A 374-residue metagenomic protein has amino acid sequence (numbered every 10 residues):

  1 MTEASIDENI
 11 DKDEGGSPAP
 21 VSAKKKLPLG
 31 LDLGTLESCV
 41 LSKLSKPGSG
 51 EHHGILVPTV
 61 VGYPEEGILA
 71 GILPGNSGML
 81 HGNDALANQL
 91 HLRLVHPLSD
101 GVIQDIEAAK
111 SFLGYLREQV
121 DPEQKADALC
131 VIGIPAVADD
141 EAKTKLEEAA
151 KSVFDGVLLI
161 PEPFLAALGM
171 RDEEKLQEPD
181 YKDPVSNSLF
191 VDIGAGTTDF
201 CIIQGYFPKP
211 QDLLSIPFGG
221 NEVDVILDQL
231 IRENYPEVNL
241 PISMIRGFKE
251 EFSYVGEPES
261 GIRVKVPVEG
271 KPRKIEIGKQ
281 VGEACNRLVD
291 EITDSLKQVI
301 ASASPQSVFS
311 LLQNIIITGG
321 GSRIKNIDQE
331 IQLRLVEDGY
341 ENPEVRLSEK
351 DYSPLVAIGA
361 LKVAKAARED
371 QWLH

Functional and structural regions predicted by a protein language model:
M1-H53, P64-G67, D84-F190, I203-R287 (+3 more regions): Nucleotide/phosphate-binding catalytic cleft detector across ATP-hydrolyzing and phosphate-transferring enzymes
P58, G359: Short hydrophobic/aromatic beta-strand or adjacent loop that forms the aromatic wall/cage of a ligand/substrate-binding
T59-P64, A70: N-terminal low-complexity or amphipathic/hydrophobic leaders
I68-N83: N-terminal structural subdomain of ketosynthase/condensing enzymes
I193-A195: C-terminal, charged low-complexity interaction regions
D199-C201: A structural feature that tracks compact, well-ordered secondary-structure segments with a strong bias toward
D294: Periplasmic peptidoglycan-binding/anchoring modules of Gram-negative envelope and division proteins
P354-V356: Repeat-based blade/solenoid architectures
